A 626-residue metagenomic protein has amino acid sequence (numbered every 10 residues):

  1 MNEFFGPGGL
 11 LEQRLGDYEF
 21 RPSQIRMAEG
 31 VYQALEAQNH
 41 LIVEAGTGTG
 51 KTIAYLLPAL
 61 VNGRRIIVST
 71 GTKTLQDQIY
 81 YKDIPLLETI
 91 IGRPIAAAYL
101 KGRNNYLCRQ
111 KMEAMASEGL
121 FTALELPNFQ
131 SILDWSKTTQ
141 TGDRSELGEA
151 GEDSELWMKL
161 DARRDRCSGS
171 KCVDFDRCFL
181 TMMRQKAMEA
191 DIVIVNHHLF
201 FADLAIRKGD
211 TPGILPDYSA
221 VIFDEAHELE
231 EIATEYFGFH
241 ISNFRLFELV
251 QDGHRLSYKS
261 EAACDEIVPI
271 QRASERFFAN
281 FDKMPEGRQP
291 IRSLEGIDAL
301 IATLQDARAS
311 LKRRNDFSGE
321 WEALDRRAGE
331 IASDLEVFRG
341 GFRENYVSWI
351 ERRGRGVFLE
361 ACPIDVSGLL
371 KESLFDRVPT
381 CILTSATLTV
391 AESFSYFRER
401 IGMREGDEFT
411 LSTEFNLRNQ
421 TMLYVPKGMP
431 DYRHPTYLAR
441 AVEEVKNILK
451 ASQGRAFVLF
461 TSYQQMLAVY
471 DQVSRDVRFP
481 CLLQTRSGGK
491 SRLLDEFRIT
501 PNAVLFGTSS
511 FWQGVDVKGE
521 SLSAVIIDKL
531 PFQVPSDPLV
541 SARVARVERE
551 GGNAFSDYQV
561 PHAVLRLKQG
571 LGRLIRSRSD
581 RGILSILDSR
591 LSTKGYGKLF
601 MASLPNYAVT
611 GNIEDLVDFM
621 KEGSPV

Functional and structural regions predicted by a protein language model:
M1-R14, R64-D191, E286-R288, A299-R313 (+2 more regions): A substrate-engagement module of RecA-like helicase motors
M1-V43: Conserved pre-motif I regulatory segment
Y32-Q33, T52-R65, K82-L86: Walker A/P-loop NTP-binding motif
A37-Y55: Walker A/P-loop
V61, D77, K82-P85, A162-A302 (+1 more regions): Signature of the SF2 helicase/ATPase Hel1-core->accessory helical subdomain module
M158-V193, L204-P212, A307-M429, R433-E443 (+2 more regions): A contiguous, basic/glycine-rich beta-loop/short-helix subdomain that forms a polymer-engagement track
P426-T436, T485-S592: Conserved RecA-like P-loop NTPase helicase motor core
T461-T485: Conserved helicase motor "Helicase C" RecA-like lobe of SF1/SF2 P-loop NTPases
